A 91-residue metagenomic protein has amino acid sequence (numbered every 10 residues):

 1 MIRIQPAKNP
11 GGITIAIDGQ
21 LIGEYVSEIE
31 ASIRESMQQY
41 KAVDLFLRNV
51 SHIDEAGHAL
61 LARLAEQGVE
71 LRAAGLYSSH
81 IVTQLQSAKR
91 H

Functional and structural regions predicted by a protein language model:
M1-H91: STAS-like cytosolic regulatory interaction modules
